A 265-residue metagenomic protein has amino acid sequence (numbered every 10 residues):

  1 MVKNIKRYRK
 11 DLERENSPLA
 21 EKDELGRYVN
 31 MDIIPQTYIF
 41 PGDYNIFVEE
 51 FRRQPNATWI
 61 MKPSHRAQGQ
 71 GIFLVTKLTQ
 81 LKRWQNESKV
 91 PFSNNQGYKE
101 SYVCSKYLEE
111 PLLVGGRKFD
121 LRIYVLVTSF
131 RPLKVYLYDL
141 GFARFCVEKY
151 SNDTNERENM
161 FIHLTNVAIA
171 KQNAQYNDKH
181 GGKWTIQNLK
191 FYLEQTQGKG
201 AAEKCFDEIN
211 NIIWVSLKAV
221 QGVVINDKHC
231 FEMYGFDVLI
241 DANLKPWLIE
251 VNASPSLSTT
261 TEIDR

Functional and structural regions predicted by a protein language model:
M1-I60, H65-A67, L74-E87: Conserved N-proximal alpha/beta basic substrate-recognition cap immediately N-terminal to, or forming the N-lobe
P18-M31, D227-F236, R265: Short amphipathic alpha-helical segments embedded in low-complexity Lys/Glu-rich regions
I46, E50-M233, A242-W247, N252: Catalytic core of tubulin tyrosine ligase-like
K62, E262-I263: Short, solvent-exposed loop/turn segments at secondary-structure boundaries
V75, D264-R265: Short, conserved loop/turn and helix-capping segments at secondary-structure boundaries that abut family-defining
F206, I263-D264: Short, charged, low-complexity patches
N252-T260: Glycine-rich phosphate/pyrophosphate-binding beta-alpha loops
